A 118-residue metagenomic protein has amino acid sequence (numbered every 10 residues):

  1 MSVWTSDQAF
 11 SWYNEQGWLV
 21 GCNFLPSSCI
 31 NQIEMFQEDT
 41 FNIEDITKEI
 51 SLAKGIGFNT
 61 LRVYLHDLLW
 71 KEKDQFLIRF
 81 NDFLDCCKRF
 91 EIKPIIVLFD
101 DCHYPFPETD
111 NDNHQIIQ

Functional and structural regions predicted by a protein language model:
M1-Q118: Active-site mouth of glycoside hydrolases
